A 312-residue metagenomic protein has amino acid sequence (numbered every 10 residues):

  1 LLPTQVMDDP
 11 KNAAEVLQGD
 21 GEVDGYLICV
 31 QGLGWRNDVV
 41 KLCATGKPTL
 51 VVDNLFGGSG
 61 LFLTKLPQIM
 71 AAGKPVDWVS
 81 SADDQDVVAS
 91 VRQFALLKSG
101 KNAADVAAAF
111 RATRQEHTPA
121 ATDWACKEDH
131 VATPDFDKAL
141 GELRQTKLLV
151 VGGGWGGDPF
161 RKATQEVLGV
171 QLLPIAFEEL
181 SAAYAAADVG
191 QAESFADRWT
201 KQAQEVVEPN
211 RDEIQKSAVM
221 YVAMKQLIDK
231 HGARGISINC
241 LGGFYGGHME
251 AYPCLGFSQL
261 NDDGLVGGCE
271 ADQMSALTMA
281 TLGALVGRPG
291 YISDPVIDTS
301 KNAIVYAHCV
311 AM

Functional and structural regions predicted by a protein language model:
L1-M312: An N-terminal assembly and electron-transfer interface module characteristic of large anaerobic redox and radical
